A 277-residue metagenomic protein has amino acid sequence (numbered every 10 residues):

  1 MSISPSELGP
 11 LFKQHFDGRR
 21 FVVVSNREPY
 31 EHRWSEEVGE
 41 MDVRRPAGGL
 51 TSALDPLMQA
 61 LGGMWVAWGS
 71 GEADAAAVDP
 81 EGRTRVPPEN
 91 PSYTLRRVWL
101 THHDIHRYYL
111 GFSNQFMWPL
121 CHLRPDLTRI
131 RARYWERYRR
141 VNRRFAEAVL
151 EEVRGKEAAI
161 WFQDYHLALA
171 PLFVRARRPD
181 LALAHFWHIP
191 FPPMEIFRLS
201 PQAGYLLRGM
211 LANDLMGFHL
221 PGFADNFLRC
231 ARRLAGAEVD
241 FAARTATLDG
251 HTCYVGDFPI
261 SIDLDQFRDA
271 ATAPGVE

Functional and structural regions predicted by a protein language model:
M1-E277: Catalytic cores of carbohydrate-active enzymes across secretory and cytosolic contexts
